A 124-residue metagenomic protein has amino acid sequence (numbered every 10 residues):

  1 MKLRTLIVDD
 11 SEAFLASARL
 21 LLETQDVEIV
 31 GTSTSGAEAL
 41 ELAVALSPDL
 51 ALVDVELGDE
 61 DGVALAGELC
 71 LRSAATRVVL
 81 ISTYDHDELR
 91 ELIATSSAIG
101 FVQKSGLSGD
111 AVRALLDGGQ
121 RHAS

Functional and structural regions predicted by a protein language model:
E12-G31: Two-component/phosphorelay signaling modules centered on CheY-like receiver
S35-E38, D61-A64: Acidic catalytic/metal-coordinating carboxylates
A51-D54: Active-site T/S-Asp motif of two-component receiver
G58: The feature encodes the CheY-like receiver
V63-A74: Short amphipathic alpha-helix used as the core "switch/output" element in two-component signaling
I93-G100: As written
T95, A111-S124: Receiver (REC) domain switch/output surface
